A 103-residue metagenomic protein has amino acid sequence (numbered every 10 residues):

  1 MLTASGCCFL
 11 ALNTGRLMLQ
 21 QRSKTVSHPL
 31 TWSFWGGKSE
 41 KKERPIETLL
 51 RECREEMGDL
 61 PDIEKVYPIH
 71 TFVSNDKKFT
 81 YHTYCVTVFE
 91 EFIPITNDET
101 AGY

Functional and structural regions predicted by a protein language model:
M1-M18, K38, C85: Conserved N-terminal beta-strand and adjoining loop/helix that marks the start of the Nudix/MutT-like hydrolase domain
G15, T31, F79-Y81: Conserved catalytic motifs of the protein kinase core domain
V26-L30: A conserved beta-turn-beta hairpin within the catalytic core of GNAT-like acetyltransferases that forms part
T31-G37: Conserved acetyl-CoA binding element of GNAT-fold acetyltransferases
G37-Y103: Unchanged
